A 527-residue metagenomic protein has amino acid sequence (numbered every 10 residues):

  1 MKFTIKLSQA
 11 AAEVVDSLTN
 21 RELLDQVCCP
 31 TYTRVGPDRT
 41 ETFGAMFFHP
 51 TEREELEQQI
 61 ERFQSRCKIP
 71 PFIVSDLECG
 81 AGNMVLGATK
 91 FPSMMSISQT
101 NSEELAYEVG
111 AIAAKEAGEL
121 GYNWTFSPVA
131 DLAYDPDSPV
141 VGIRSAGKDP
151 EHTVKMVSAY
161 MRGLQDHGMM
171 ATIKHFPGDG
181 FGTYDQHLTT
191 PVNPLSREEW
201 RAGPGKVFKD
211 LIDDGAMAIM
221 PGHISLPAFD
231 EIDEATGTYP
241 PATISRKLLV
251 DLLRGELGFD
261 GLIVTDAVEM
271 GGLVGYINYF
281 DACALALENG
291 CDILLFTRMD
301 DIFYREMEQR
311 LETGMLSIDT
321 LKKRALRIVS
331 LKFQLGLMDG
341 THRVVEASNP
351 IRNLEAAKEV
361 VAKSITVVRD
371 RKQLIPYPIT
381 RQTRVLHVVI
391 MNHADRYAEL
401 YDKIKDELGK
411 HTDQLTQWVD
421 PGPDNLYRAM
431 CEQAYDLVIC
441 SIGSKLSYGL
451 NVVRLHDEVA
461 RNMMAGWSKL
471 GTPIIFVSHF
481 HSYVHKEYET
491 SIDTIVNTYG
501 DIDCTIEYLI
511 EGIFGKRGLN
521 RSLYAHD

Functional and structural regions predicted by a protein language model:
M1-F43, R246, G255, Y276-D527: Preference for extracellular/luminal or secreted protein segments
I5-N83, A130-R144: Short, well-ordered alpha-helical
D16-S17, E54-R66, A81-N83, K148-T320: Second-shell residues forming the walls of enzyme active-site clefts
T19, Q26-R34, H49, M94-E108 (+2 more regions): Active-site mouth loops of central-metabolism enzymes
D25-Y32, G44-F48, P71-C79, W124-P128 (+6 more regions): Hydrophobic faces of well-ordered beta-strands that scaffold small-molecule active sites in alpha/beta enzyme cores
T51, D76-C79, V129-A130, F176 (+6 more regions): Short, ordered loop/turn segments at secondary-structure junctions
F63-K90, A106-A133, T153-G180: Glycine-rich, aromatic-flanked loop segments that form ligand/cofactor-binding clefts across common enzyme folds
L86-Q99, D135-A146, D185-P191: Surface-exposed, active-site-proximal loop segments in enzymatic domains
